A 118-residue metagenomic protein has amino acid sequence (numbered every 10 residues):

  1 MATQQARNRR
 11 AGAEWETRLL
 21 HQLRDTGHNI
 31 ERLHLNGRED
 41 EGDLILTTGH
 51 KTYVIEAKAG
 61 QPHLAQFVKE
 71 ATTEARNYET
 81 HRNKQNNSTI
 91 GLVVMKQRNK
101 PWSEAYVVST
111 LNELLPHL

Functional and structural regions predicted by a protein language model:
M1-L118: Catalytic phosphate/metal-binding cores of nucleic-acid and nucleotide-processing enzymes, i.e., regions that mediate
